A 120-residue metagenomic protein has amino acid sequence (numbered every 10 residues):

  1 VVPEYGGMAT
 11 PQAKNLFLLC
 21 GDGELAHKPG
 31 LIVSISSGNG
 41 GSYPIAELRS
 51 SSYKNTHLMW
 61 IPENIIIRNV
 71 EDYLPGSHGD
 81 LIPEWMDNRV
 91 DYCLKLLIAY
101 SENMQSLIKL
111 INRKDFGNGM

Functional and structural regions predicted by a protein language model:
V1-T56: Helix-loop-strand module that forms the ligand-binding subsite of alpha/beta enzymes
W60-M120: Glycine-rich phosphate/pyrophosphate-binding loop and the adjoining helix
